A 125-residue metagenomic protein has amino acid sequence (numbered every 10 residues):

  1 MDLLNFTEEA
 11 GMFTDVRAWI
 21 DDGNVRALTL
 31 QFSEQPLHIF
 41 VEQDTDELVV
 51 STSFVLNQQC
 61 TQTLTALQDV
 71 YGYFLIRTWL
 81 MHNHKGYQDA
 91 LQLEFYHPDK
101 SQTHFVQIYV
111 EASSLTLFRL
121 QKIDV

Functional and structural regions predicted by a protein language model:
M1-V125: Surface-exposed, interaction-prone regions used to assemble/regulate multi-protein complexes
